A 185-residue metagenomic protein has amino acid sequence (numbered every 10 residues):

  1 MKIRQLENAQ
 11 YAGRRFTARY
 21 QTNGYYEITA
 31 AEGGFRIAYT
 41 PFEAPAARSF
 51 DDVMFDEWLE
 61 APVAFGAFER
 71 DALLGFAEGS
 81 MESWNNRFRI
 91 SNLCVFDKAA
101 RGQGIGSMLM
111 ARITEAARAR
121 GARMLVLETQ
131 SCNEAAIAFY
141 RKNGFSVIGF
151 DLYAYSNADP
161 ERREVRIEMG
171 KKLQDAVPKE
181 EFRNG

Functional and structural regions predicted by a protein language model:
K2-Q5, Y11, A99-A100, T114 (+5 more regions): C-terminal or late-domain output modules
E7-Y11, R15-N92, F96-A99, M110-R112 (+3 more regions): Acetyl-CoA-dependent GNAT
P62, N143-G144: Structural motif
R70-A72, F96-A111, E115-R120, S131-A138 (+1 more regions): Conserved glycine-rich acetyl-CoA-binding loop
F88-S91, M108, G144, A158-P160: Residue-level signature of transmembrane alpha-helix interfaces in integral membrane proteins
R123, Q130-I137, N143, F150-G185: C-terminal "cap" of GNAT-fold acetyltransferases
